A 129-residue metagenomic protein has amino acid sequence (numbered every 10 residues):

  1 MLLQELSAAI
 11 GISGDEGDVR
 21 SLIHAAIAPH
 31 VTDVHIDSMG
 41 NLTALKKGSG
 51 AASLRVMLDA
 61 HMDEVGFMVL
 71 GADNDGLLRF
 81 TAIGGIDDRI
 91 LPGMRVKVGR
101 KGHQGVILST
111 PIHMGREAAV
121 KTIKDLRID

Functional and structural regions predicted by a protein language model:
M1-D129: N-terminal hydrophobic/helix-forming segments and targeting peptides
